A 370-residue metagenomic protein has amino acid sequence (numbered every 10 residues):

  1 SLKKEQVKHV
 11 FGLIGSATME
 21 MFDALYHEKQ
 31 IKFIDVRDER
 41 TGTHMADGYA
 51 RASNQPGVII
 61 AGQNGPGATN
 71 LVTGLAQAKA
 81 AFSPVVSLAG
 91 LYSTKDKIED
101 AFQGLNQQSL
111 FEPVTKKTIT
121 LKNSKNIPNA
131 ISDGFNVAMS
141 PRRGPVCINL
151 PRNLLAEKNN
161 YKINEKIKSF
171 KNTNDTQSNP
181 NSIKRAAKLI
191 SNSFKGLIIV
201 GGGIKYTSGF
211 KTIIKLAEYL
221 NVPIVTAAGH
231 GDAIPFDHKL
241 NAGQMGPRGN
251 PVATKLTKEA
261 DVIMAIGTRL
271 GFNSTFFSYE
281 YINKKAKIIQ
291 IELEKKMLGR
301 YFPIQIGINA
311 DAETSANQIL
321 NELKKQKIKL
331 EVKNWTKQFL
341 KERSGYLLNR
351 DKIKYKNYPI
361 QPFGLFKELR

Functional and structural regions predicted by a protein language model:
S1-V7, G48-N54, K79, V137-R142 (+4 more regions): Glycine-rich phosphate/diphosphate-binding loops that line cofactor/substrate pockets in enzymes
K3-E5, L13-S16, M21-E28, L340-R370: Active-site diphosphate/adenylate-binding microenvironment
K8-G12, K32-I34, A52-Y92, I199-G202 (+1 more regions): A short, small-residue-rich loop immediately preceding and capping a beta-strand
F11-D47, A61, S178, R185-I263 (+1 more regions): Anionic-ligand anchoring segments at beta-strand to alpha-helix junctions in alpha/beta enzyme folds, i.e., glycine
F11-I14, S87-A89, N149, V222-A228 (+1 more regions): Short internal beta-strands
T18-M21, T41-M45, P66-L75, K79 (+2 more regions): Short glycine/serine/threonine-rich phosphate/pyrophosphate-binding segments that cradle anionic phosphate groups
A89-A130, H230-Q338: Glycine-rich, acidic loop regions that bind phosphate or pyrophosphate groups
V137-N192, L348: Conformationally flexible catalytic loops at phosphate/diphosphate-handling active centers
